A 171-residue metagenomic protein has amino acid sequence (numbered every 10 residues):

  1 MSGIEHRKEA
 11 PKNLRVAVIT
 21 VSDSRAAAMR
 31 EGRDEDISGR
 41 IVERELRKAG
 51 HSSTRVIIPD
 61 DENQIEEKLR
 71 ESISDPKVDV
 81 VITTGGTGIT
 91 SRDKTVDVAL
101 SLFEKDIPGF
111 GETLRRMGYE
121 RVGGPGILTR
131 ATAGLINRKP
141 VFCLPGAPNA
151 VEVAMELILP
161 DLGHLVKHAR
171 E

Functional and structural regions predicted by a protein language model:
M1-E171: Non-catalytic beta/alpha edge segments that cap or flank active sites
